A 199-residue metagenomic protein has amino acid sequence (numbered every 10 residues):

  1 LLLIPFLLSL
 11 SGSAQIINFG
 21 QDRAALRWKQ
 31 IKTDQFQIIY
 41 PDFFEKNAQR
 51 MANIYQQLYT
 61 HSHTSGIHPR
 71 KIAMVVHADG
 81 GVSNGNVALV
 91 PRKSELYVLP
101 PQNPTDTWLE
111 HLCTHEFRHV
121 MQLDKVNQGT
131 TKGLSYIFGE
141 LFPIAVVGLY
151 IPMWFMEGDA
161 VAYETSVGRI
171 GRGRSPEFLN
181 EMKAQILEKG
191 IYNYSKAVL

Functional and structural regions predicted by a protein language model:
L1-S9: Bacterial N-terminal signal peptides
A14-V146, P152, E188, S195-K196: Juxtacatalytic substrate-recognition/specificity segment
Y55-H63, F155-G168: An active-site-proximal "capping" alpha-helix that borders the catalytic cofactor pocket
F117-G133, D159-P176: Catalytic Zn2+-binding segment of zinc metalloproteases
E157, V167-L199: Replace "(M1/M4/M9/M12/WLM)" with "(e.g., M1/M4/M8/M9/M12/M26/WLM)" and add "not limited to" to clarify scope
